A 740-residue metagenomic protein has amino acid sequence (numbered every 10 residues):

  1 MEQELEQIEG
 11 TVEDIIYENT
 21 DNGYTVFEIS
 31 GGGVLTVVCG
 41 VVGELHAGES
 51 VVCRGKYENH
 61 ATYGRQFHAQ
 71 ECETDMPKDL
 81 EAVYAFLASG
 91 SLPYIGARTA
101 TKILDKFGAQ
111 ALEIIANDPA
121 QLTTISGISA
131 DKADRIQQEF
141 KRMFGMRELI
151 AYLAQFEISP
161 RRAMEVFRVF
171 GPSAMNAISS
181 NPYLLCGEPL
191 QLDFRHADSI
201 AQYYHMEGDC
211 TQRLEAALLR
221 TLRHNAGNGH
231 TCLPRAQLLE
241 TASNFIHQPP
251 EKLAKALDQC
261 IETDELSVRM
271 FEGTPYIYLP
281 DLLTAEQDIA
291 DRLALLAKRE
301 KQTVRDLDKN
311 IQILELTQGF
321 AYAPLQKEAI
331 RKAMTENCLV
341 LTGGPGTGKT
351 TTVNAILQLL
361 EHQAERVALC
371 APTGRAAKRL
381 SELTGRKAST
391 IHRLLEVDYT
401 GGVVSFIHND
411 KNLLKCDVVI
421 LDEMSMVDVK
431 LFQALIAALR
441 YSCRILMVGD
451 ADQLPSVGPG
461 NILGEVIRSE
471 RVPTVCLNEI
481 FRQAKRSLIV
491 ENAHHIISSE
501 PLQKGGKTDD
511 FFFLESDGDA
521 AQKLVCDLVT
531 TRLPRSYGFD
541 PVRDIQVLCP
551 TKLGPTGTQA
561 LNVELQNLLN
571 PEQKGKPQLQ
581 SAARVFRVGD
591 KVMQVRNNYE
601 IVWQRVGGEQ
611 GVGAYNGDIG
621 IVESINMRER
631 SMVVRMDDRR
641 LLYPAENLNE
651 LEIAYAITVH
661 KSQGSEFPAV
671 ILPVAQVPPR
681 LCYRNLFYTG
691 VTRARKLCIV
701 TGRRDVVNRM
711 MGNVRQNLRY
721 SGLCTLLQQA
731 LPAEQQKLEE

Functional and structural regions predicted by a protein language model:
E4-N19, G55, I619-E623: Structural detector for short beta-strands of small beta-barrel domains
E18-E28, E629-V633: Short aromatic-glycine-enriched beta-strand elements
Y24-S30, V37-V38, H46-Y57, A61-P275 (+3 more regions): Accessory alpha-helical DNA-binding modules that contact the DNA backbone or grooves
A154, R213, R223-G227, V268-R331: Pre-P-loop entry segment of helicase/translocase ATPase cores
L341, L369: Hydrophobic anchor at the beta1->P-loop junction of P-loop NTPases
A355, L359, Q363-E365, A371-L383 (+7 more regions): Conserved helicase motor core of SF1/SF2 NTP-dependent helicases
A451-V612: Conserved helicase motor core of P-loop NTPases
V606, N616-E740: C-terminal accessory regions
